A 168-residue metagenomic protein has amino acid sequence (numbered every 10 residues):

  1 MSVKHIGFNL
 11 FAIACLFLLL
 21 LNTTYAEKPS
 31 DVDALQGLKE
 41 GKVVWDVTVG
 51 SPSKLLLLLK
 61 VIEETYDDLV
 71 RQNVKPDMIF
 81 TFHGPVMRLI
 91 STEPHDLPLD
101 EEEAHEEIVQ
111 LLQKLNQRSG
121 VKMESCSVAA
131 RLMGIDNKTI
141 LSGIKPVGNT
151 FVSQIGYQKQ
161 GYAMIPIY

Functional and structural regions predicted by a protein language model:
S2-F11: Bacterial N-terminal signal peptides that target proteins for export
K4, L21-N22, I79: A detector of low-complexity, intrinsically disordered, Ser/Thr/Gly/Pro/Ala-rich segments
F11-N22: Bacterial N-terminal signal peptides
Y25-Y168: Secreted/extracellular ectodomain signature
